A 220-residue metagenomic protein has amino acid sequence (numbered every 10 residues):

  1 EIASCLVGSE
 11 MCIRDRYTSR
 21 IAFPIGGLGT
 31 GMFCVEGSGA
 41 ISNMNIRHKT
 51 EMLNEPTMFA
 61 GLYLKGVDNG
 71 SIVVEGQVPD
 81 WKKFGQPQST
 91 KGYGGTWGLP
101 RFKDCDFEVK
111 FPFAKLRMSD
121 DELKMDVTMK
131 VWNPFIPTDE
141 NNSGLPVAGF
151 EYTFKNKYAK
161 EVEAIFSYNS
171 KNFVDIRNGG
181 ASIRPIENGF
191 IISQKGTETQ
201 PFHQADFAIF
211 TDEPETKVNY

Functional and structural regions predicted by a protein language model:
E1-G8, I13: Single conserved hydrophobic/aromatic residue that forms the stacking wall/gate of nucleotide- or nucleobase-binding
S9-E10, R16-S19, L28, N142: Mature N-terminal, pre-catalytic/accessory segment of carbohydrate-active enzymes
T18, I25, T57, F111 (+2 more regions): Short, solvent-exposed loop/turn segments at the edges of secondary structure
S19-I21, G26, T30, E51 (+4 more regions): Residue-level detector of short, conserved catalytic/binding motifs and their immediate flanks
G26, V67, S119-L123: Short strand-coil-strand connectors
L28-G95, E198-Y220: Acidic-aromatic substrate-binding/catalytic surfaces of carbohydrate-active enzymes
W81-P146: Extended, loop-rich substrate-binding clefts of extracytoplasmic carbohydrate-active enzymes
M129, P134-Y220: Polysaccharide-binding surfaces and accessory modules of carbohydrate-active proteins
